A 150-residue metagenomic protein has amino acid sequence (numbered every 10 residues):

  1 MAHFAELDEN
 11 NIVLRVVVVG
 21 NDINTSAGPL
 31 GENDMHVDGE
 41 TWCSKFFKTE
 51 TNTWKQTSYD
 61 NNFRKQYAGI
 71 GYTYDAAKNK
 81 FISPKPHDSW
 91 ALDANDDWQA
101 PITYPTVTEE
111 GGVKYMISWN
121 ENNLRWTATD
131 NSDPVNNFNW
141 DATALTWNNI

Functional and structural regions predicted by a protein language model:
M1-I150: Viral virion structural and adsorption modules
